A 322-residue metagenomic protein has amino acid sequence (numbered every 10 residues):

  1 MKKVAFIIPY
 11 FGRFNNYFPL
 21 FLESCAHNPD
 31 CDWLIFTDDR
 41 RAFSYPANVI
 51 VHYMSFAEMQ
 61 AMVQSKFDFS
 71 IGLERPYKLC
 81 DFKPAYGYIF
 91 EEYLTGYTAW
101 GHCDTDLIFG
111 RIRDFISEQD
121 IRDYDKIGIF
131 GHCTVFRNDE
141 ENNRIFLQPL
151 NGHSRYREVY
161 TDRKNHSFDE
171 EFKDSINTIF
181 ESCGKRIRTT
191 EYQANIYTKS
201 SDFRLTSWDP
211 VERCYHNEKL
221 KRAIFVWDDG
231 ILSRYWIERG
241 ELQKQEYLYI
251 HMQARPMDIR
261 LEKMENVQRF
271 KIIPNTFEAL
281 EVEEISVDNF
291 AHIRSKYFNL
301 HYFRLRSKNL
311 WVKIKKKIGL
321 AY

Functional and structural regions predicted by a protein language model:
M1-P19: N-proximal low-complexity "stem/linker" segments adjacent to membrane-targeting elements
F11-F14, D39-A42, F56-M59, D106-F109 (+1 more regions): Short, solvent-exposed loop/turn segments at secondary-structure junctions
L22-D32: Short, acidic, metal-binding catalytic loop of nucleotide-sugar glycosyltransferases
D38-Y93: Active-site-proximal specificity loops/subdomain of glycosyltransferases
K83-G128: GT-A fold catalytic core of metal-dependent nucleotide-sugar glycosyltransferases, centered on the diacidic
Y124-E141: Short beta-strand-to-loop element that shapes/binds the nucleotide-sugar donor at the catalytic cleft/hinge
I145-N289: Catalytic core and acceptor-binding pocket of nucleotide-sugar-dependent glycosyltransferases
E265-Y322: C-terminal non-catalytic accessory extensions
